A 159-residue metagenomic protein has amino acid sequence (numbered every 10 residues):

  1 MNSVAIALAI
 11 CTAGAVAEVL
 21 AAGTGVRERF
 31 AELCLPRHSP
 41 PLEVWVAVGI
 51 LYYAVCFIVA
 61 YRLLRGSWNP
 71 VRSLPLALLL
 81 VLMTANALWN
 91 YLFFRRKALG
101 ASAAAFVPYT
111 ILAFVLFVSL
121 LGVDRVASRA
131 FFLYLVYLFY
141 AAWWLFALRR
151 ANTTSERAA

Functional and structural regions predicted by a protein language model:
M1-A21: N-terminal signal-anchor transmembrane alpha helix
N2-A9, V71-L80, A127-A130: Interfacial segments of alpha-helical transmembrane regions
T24-P40, R149-A159: Cytosolic, membrane-interface loops and tails of multi-pass inner-membrane proteins
H38-A54: Interfacial helix-start motif at the membrane-water boundary
A54, I58-N90: Helix-adjacent hinge/juxtasegments
L80-W89, S102-L116: Hydrophobic alpha-helical membrane segments
Y91-L99, V115-R129: Membrane-helix boundary connector in multi-pass membrane proteins
S119-A159: Terminal transmembrane helical module of multi-pass membrane proteins
